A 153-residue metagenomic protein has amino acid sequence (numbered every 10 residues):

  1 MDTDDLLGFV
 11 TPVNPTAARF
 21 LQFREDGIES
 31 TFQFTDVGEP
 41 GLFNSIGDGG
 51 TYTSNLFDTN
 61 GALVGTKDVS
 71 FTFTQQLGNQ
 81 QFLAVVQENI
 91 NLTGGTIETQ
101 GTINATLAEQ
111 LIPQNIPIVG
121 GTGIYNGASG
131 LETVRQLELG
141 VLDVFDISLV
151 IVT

Functional and structural regions predicted by a protein language model:
M1-T153: Beta-strand-enriched cores of mature, soluble protein domains
